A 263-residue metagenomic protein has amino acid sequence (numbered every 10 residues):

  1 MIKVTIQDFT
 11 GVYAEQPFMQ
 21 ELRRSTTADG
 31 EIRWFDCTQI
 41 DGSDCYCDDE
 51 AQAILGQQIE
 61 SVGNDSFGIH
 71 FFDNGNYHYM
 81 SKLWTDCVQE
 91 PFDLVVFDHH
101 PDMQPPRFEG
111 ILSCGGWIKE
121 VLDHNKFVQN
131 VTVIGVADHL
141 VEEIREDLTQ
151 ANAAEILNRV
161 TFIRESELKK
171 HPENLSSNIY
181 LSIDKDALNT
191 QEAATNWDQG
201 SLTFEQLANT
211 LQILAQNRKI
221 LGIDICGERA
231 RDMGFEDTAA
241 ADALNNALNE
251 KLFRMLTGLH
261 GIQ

Functional and structural regions predicted by a protein language model:
I2-F72, N76-D93, K126, T132-Q263: Catalytic cores of soluble, metal-dependent hydrolases
L94-P106, W117: Long, hydrophobic, well-ordered secondary-structure blocks that form the structural core and pocket-lining surfaces
E109-L112, L202: Glycine- and acidic-residue-enriched helix-capping/strand-helix junction motifs
S113-W117, F127: Internal, well-ordered alpha-helical segments in soluble enzyme and binding-protein domains
W117-I118, L211: Short secondary-structure capping micro-motifs at structural edges
